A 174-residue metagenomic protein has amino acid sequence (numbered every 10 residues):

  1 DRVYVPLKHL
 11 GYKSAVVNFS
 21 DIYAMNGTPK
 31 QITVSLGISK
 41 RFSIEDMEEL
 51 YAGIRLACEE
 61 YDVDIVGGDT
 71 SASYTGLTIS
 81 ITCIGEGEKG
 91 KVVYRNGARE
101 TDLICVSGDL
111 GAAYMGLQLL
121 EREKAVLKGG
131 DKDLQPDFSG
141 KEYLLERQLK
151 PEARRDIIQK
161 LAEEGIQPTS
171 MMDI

Functional and structural regions predicted by a protein language model:
D1-I174: Helix-biased detector of long, well-ordered alpha-helical tracts
